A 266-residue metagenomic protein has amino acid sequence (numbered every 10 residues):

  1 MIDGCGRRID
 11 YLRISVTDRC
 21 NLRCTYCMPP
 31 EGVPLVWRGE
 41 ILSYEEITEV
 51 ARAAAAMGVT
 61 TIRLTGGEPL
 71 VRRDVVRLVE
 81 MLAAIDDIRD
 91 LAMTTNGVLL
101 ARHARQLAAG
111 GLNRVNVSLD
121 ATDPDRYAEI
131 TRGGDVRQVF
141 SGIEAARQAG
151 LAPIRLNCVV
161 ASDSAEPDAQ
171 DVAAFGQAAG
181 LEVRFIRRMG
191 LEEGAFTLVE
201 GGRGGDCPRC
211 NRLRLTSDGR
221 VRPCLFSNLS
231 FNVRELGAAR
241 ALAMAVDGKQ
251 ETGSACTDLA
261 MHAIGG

Functional and structural regions predicted by a protein language model:
M1-G66, L70-I85, R89: Conserved alpha-helical substructure of the radical SAM core
M1-Y11, Q170-G266: Auxiliary Fe-S-binding modules of radical SAM enzymes
D10-I14, I62-L64, L91-M93, V115-V117 (+2 more regions): Hydrophobic faces of well-ordered beta-strands that scaffold small-molecule active sites in alpha/beta enzyme cores
P34-E49, P69-R114, L119-E129, G133-S141 (+1 more regions): Canonical radical SAM enzyme core domain
G58-T60, D87-R89, G111-N113, G150-P153 (+1 more regions): Short, well-ordered coil/turn segments that N-cap beta-strands
G142-V172, I186-L191: Conserved strand-turn element in the central/C-terminal portion of the radical SAM core barrel that lines
